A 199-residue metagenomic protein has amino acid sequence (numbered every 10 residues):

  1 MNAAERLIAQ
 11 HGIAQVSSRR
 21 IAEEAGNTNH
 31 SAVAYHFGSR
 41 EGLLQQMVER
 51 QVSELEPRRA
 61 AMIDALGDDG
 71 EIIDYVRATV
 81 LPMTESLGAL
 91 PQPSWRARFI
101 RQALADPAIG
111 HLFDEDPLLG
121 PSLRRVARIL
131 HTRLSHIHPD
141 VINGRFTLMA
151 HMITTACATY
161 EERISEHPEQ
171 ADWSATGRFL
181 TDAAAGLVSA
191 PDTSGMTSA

Functional and structural regions predicted by a protein language model:
M1-N2, F37-A60, D64: An amphipathic alpha-helix adjacent to DNA-recognition modules
L7, A14-G42, Q46: Helix-turn-helix
M47, Y75, T79, Q92-F99 (+4 more regions): Residue-level detector of well-ordered alpha-helical segments, enriched for hydrophobic/aromatic packing positions
A60-R96: Hydrophobic alpha-helical connector segments
M62, L66, P107, H111-D114 (+1 more regions): Secondary-structure edge/capping motif, primarily at the C-terminal ends of alpha-helices and the immediately following
D74, Q92-R96, A108-L134, G144: Amphipathic alpha-helical packing segments from all-alpha helical-bundle domains
T79, M83, I100-L104, M149-I153 (+1 more regions): Short alpha-helical scaffolding segments that buttress acidic/His motifs in well-ordered protein cores
G120-A199: C-terminal peripheral helix-coil segments that are non-catalytic and often amphipathic
